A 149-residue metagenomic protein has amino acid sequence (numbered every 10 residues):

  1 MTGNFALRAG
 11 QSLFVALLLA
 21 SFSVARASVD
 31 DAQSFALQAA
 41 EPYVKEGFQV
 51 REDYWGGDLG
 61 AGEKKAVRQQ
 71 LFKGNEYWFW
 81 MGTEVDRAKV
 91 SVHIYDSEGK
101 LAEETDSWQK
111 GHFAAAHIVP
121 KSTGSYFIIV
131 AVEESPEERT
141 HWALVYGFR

Functional and structural regions predicted by a protein language model:
M1-R8: N-terminal secretory signal peptides that target proteins for export/translocation
G10-S21: Bacterial N-terminal signal peptides
S28-F48, I94, S125-R149: C-terminal edge strands of extracellular/lumenal beta-sandwich accessory domains
D53-E63, W108: Extracellular beta-rich ligand/substrate-recognition surface
L59-A61, A66-N75, H117-T123: Extracellular and analogous surface-interaction loops
A66-E84, F127-A131: Hydrophobic beta-strand segments within beta-rich accessory/binding domains
T83-V90, S135-E137: Extended, low-complexity, turn-rich repeat/linker tracts enriched in Gly/Pro/Ser/Thr and Asp/Glu that occur
D86-L101: Short, surface-exposed beta-strand/strand-loop-strand elements in extracellular ectodomains
